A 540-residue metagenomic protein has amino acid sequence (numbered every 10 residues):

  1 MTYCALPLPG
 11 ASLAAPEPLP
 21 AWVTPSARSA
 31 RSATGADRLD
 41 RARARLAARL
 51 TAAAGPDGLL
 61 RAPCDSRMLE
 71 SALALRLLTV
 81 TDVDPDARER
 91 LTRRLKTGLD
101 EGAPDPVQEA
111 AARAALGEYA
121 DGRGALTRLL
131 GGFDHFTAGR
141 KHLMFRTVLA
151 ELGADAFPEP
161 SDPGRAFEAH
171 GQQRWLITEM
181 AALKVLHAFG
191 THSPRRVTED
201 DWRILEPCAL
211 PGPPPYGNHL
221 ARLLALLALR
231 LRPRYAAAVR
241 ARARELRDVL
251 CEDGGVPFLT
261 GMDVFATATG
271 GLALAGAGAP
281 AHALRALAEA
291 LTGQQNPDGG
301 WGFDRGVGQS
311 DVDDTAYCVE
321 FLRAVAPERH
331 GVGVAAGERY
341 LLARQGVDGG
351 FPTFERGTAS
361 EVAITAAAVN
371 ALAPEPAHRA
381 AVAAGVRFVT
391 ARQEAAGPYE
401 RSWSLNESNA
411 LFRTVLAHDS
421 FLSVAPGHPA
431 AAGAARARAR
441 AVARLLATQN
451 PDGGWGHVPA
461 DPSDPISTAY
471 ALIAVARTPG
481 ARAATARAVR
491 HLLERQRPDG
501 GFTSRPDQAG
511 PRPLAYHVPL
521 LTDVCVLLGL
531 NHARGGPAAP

Functional and structural regions predicted by a protein language model:
M1-P540: Preference for long, amphipathic alpha-helical scaffolds in soluble/luminal domains and all-alpha bundles
